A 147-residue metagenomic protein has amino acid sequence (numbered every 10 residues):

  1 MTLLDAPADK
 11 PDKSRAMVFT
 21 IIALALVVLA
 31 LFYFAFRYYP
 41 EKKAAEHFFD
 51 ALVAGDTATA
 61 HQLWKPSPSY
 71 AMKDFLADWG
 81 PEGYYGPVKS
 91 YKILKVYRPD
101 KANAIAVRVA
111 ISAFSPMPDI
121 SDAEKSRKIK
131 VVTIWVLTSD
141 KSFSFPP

Functional and structural regions predicted by a protein language model:
T2-D50, A54, Q62: Short, low-complexity N-terminal intrinsically disordered segments enriched in polar/charged residues
A8, T57, M72-K73, K128: Intrinsically disordered, low-complexity regions enriched in Ser/Pro/Gly/Gln/His and often acidic
A44-H47, T59, A71-F75: Exposed alpha-helical structural elements
A54, T59, D78-P81: Membrane-interface segments at or immediately adjacent to transmembrane helices that form the boundary between
D56-S69: Short, well-ordered alpha-helical segments enriched in acidic and aromatic residues
P68-V88: Short, charge-rich amphipathic alpha-helical segments embedded in non-transmembrane helical bundles/solenoids
V88-S90, L94-P147: Exposed beta-sheet edge and beta->alpha loop/turn motif
